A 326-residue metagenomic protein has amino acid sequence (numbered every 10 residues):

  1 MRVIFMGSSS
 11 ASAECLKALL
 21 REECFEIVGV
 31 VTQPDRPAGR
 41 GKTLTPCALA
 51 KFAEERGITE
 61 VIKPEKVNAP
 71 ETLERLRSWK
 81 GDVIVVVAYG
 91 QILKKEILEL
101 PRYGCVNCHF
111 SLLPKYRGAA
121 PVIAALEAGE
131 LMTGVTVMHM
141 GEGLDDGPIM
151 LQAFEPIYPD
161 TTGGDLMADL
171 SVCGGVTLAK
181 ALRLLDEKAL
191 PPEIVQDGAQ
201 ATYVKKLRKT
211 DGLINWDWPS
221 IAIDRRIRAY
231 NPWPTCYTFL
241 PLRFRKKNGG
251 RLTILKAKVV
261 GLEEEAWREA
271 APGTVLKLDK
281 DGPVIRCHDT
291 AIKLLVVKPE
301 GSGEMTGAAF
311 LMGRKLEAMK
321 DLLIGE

Functional and structural regions predicted by a protein language model:
M1-P234, P299-G301, T306-L311, L316-E326: One-carbon transfer enzymes
D224-E326: C-terminal active-site/capping subdomain that shapes the small-molecule cofactor and substrate pocket of enzyme
